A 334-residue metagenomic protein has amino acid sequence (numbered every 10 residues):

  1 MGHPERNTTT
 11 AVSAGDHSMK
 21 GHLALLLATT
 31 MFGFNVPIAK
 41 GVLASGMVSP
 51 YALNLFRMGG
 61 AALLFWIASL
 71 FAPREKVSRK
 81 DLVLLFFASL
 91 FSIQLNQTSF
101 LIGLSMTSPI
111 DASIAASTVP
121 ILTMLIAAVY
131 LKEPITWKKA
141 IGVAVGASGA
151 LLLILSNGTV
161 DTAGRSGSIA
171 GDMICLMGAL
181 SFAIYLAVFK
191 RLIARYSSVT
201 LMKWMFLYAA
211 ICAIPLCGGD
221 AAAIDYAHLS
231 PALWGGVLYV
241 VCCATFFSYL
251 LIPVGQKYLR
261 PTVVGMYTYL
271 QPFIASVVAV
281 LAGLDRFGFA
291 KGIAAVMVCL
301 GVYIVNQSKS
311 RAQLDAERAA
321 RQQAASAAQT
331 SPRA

Functional and structural regions predicted by a protein language model:
M1-L55, A163-R191, I211, P215 (+1 more regions): Glycine-/small-residue-enriched transmembrane alpha-helix faces in small-molecule transporters and effluxers
G21-L27, Y51-I67, F87, G142-L151 (+4 more regions): Hydrophobic alpha-helical transmembrane segments of multi-pass integral membrane proteins, especially transporters
L23, N35, G60-L64, A115-V129 (+4 more regions): Alpha-helical transmembrane segments of compact multi-pass small-molecule transporters, enriched in specific families
M31, N35-V36, W66-A116, L152 (+1 more regions): Specific transmembrane alpha-helical segments of multi-pass solute transporters/efflux pumps, especially DMT/EamA
I38-M47, S105, L155-S168, G218-A232 (+2 more regions): Membrane-interface helix termini and inter-helical loops of multi-pass transporters
V42, L53, R57, G103 (+8 more regions): Hydrophobic/aromatic residues within transmembrane alpha-helices of multi-pass small-molecule transporters
L55-F56, I93, Q97, D111-T118 (+2 more regions): Helix-helix packing/entry segments at the starts of transmembrane helices
F65, F86, I126, I135-G158 (+4 more regions): Hydrophobic transmembrane alpha-helices of multi-pass small-molecule transport proteins
